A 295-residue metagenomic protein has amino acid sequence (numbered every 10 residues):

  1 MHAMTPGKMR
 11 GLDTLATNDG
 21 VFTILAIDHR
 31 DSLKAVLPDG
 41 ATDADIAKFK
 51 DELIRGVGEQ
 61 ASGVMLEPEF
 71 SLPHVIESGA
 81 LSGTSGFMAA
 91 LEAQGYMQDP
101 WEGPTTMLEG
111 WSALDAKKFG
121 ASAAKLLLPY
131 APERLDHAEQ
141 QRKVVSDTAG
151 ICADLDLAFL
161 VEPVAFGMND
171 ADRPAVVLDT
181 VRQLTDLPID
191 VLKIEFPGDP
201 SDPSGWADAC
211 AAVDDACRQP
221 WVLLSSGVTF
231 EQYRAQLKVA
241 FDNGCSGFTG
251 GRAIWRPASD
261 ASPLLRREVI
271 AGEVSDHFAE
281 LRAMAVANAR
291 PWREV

Functional and structural regions predicted by a protein language model:
M1-K117, S122, L127-E133, P188 (+4 more regions): Alpha/beta catalytic barrel-like cores
G63-P68, A124-P129, R134-H137, V176 (+1 more regions): Catalytic beta/alpha-barrel core
V75-G79, E139, N169-T185, P200-D214 (+1 more regions): Distinct, well-ordered alpha-helical segments
E77-Y96, Q141-V161, S204-V228, A271-P291: Alpha-helix-loop-beta-strand connector modules within alpha/beta enzyme cores
L127-R134, Q141-L187: Conserved anion-binding
P132-R134, F166-A171, G198-P203, V228-E231 (+1 more regions): Short, small-residue-enriched loops and turns at beta-alpha junctions that line or gate enzyme active sites
P197-R252: Glycine/small-residue-rich hydrophobic helix-like segments
